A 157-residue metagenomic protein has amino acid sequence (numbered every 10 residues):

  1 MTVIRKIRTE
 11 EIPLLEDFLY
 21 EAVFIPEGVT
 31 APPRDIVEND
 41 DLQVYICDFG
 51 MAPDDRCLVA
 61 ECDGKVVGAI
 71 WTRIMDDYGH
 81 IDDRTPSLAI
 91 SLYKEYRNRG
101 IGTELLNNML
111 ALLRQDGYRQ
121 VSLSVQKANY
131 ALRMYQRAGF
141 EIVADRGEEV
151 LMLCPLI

Functional and structural regions predicted by a protein language model:
T2-D17: A short beta-loop-alpha structural element at the N-terminal edge of CoA-dependent acyl/N-acetyltransferase catalytic
V3, S87-S91, S122-S124, L151-L153: Short aromatic/hydrophobic contact patches that present stacked aromatics for nucleic-acid/ligand binding
T9, V23-I25, V29, R34-R84 (+1 more regions): Acetyl-CoA-dependent GNAT
E10, L14, V66, N129-Y130: Short alpha-helical
A89, N98-A111, Q115, Q136-R137: Conserved acetyl-CoA-binding loop-helix of GNAT-fold acetyltransferases
G102, L106, A128-A131, E148-L153: Short glycine/proline-centered loop/turn elements that form peptide/ligand docking sites
L113-Q126: Conserved GNAT acetyl-CoA-binding A-motif
Q136-R146: Conserved acetyl-CoA-binding loop of GNAT-fold acetyltransferases
